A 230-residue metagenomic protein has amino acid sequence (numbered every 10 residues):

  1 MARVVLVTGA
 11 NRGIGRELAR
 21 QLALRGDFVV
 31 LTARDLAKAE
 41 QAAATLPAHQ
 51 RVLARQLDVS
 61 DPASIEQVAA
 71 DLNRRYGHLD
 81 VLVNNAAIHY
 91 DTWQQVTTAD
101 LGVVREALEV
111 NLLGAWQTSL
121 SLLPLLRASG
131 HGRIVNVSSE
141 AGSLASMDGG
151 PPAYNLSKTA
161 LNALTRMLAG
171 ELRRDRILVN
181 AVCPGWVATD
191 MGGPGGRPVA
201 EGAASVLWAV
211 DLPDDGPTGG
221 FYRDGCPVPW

Functional and structural regions predicted by a protein language model:
A2-V30: Canonical Rossmann dinucleotide-binding motif of NAD(H)/NADP(H)-dependent dehydrogenases/reductases, specifically
R25-Q41: Conserved glycine-rich Rossmann-like NAD(P)H-binding loop of the short-chain dehydrogenase/reductase
L36, Q56-Q67: The beta1-alpha1 cofactor-binding region of Rossmann-like NAD(H)/NADP(H)-dependent oxidoreductases
H49-Q50, D71-L82, Y90-T92, L178 (+1 more regions): A glycine-rich helix->loop->beta "capping" turn within Rossmann-like NAD(P)(H)-dependent oxidoreductase domains
V83, T118-L122, L126, L164-T165 (+1 more regions): Hydrophobic positions on the long internal alpha-helix of Rossmann-like NAD(P)-dependent oxidoreductase domains
I88-L108, W116, R127-R174: Catalytic loop of short-chain dehydrogenase/reductase
R174, A181-P184, G193-W230: C-terminal helical subdomain
